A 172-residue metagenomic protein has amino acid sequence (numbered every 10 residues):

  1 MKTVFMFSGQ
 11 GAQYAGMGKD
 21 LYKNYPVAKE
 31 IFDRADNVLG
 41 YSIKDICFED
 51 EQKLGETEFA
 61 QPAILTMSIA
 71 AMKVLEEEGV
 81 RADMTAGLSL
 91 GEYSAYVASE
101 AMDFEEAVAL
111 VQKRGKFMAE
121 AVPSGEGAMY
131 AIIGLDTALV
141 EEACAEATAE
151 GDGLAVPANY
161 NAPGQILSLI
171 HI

Functional and structural regions predicted by a protein language model:
K2, R34, M67-A70, Y93 (+3 more regions): Residues within well-formed alpha-helices
K2-A86, S168: Helix-rich "cap/lid" substructures immediately adjacent to catalytic or cofactor-binding pockets
Q10-A12, L39, S99-I170: Alpha/beta catalytic cores of group-transfer enzymes, especially the acyltransferase/condensing modules of polyketide
G87, G91: Gly/Ala-rich beta-loop-alpha elbow adjacent to hydrolase catalytic centers
E92-Y93, M129: A broad, low-specificity signal for short, low-complexity segments enriched in glycine/proline and polar/charged
